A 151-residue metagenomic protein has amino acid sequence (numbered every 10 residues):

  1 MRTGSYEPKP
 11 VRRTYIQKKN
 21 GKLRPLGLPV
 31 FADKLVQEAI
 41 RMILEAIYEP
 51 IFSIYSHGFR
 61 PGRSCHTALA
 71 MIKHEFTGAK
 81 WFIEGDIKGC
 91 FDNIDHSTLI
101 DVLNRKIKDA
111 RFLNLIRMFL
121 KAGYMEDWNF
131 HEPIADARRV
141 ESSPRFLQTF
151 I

Functional and structural regions predicted by a protein language model:
M1-Y15, K19, I54-Y55, R60-R63 (+1 more regions): Conserved polymerase palm-domain catalytic core
L23-F52, A135-I151: Conserved pre-motif C helix in the palm subdomain of viral-like polymerases
